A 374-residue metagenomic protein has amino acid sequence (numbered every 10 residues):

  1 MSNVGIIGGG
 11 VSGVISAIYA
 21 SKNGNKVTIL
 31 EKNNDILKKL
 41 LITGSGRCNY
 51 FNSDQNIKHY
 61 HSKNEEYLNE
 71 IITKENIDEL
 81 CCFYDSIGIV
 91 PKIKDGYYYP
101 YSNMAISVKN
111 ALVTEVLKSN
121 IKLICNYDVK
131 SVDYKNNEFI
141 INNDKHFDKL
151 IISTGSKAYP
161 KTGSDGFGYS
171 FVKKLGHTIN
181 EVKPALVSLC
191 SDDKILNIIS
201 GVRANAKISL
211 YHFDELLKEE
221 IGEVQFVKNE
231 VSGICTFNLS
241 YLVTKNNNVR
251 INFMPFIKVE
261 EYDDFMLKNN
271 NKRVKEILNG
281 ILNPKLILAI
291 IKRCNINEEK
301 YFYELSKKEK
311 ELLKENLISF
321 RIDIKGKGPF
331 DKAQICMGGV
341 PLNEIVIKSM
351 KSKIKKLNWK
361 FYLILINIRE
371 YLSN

Functional and structural regions predicted by a protein language model:
S2-I29: N-terminal Rossmann-like FAD-binding beta1-loop-alpha1 element of flavoenzymes
G5-I7, L30, V129, K145-K161 (+3 more regions): Short hydrophobic core segments
S21-S45: Glycine-rich FAD pyrophosphate-binding loop
N34-I36, L41-I42, Y50-I57, T178-E181 (+1 more regions): An anion/pyrophosphate-binding glycine-rich loop and adjacent beta-alpha core in soluble alpha-beta enzymes
S45-K94: Glycine-rich active-site loop/strand segments that organize a redox cofactor
L68-N76, D95-T114, Y159-S164, F302-E309: Short beta-strand to alpha-helix junction loop
C125, A289-E370: A glycine-rich dinucleotide-binding beta-alpha-beta segment and adjacent secondary-structure elements that constitute
C125-E138: A conserved short coil-to-beta-strand element within the FAD-binding core of flavoproteins
